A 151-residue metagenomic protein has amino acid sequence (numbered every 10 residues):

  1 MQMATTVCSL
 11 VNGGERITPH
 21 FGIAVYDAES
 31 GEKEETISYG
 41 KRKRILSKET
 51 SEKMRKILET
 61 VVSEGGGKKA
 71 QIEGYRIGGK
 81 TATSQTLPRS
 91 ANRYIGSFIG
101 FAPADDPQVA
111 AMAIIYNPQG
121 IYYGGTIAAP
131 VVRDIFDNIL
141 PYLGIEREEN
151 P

Functional and structural regions predicted by a protein language model:
M1-K41, E49, L58-E146: Active-site beta-strand/loop architecture of penicillin-binding DD-peptidases
